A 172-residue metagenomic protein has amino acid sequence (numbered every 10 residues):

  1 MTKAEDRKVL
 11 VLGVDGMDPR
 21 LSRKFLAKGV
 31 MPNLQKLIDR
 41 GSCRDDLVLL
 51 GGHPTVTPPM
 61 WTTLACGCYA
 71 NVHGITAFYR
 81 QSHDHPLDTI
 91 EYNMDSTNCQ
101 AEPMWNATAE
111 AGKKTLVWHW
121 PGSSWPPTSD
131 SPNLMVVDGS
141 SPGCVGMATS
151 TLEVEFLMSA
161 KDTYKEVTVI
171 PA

Functional and structural regions predicted by a protein language model:
K3-K8, G16-V169: Active-site nucleophile/metal-coordination loop of metallo-enzymes that catalyze phosphate/sulfate and related
G13: Generic enzyme active-site microenvironment
